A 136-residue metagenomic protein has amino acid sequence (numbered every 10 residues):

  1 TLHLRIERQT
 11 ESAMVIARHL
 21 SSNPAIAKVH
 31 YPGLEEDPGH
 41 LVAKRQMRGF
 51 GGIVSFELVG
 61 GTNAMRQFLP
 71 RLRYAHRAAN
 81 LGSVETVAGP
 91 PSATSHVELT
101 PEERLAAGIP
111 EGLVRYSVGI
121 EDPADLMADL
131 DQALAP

Functional and structural regions predicted by a protein language model:
T1-L4, G51-V59, V114-G119: Short, well-ordered beta-strand elements within core beta-sheets of diverse protein domains
T1-R18: A conserved active-site cap/scaffold subdomain adjacent to cofactor or substrate pockets
R5, P70, T86-P136: PLP-dependent enzyme catalytic core of the Aspartate aminotransferase-like
M14-V84, L99-L105: Conserved small-domain helix->loop->beta segment predominantly found in fold-type I
